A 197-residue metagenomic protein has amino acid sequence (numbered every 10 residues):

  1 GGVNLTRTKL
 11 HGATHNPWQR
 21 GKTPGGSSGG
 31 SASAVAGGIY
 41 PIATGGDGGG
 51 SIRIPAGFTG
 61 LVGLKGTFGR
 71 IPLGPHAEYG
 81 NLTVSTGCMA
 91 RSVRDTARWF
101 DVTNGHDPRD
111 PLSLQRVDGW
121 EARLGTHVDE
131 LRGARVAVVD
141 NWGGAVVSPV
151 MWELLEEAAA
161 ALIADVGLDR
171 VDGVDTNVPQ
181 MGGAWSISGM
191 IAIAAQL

Functional and structural regions predicted by a protein language model:
G1-T86, P111, V139-N141, I191: Short glycine/serine-rich loop/turn segments
G2-V3, G183, M190, A194-L197: Short, intrinsically disordered, charge-balanced linker/junction segments flanking boundaries in proteins
L5, G29, G46, A56-T59 (+4 more regions): Conserved active-site and cofactor/substrate-binding residues in soluble primary-metabolism enzymes
G37-G38, G105-H106, D165: Generic structural signal for alpha-helix termini and adjacent loop/cap motifs
K65-E157: A short helix-breaking turn/cap at a secondary-structure junction
E121-L124, P149-V174, L197: Acyltransferase
D140-G144, T176-G189: A short beta-alpha structural unit
